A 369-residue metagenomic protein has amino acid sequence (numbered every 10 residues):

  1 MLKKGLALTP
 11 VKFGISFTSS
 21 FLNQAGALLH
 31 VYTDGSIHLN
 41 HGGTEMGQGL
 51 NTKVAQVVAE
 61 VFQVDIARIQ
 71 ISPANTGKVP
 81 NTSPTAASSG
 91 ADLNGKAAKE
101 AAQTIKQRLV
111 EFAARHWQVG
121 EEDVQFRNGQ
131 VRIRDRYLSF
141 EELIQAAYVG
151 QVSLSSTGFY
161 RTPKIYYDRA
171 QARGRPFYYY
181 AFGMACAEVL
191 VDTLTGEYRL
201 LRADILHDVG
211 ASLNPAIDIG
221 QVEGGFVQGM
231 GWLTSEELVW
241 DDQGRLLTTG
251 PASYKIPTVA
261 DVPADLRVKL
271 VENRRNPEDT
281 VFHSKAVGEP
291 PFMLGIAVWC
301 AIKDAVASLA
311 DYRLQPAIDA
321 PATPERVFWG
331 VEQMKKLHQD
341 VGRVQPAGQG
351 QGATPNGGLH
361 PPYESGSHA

Functional and structural regions predicted by a protein language model:
M1-V341, N356, Y363-A369: Cofactor-binding beta-sheet edge motifs in enzyme active sites
V341-Q345, Q349, G357-G358: Intrinsic, low-complexity polybasic segments
